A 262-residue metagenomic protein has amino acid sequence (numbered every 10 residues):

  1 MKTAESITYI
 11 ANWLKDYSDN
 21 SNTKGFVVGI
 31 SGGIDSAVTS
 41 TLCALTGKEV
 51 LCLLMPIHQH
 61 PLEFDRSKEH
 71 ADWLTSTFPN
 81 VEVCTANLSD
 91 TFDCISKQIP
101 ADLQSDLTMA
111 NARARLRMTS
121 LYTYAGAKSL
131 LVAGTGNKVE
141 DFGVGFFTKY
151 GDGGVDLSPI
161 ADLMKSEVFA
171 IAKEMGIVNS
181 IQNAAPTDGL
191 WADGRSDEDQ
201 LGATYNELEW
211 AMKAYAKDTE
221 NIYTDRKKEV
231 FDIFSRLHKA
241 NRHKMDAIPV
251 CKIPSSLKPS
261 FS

Functional and structural regions predicted by a protein language model:
K2-F26, T41-L51, H58-Q59, H70 (+5 more regions): ATP/NTP-dependent adenylation/nucleotidyl-transfer catalytic domains that generate, transfer, or process NMP-activated
G33: Conserved G/P- and acidic residue-centered "switch" motifs that form tight phosphate/ATP-binding loops in soluble
S36, M55-H58: Extended, folded domain segments that form the structural surfaces/walls around functional sites
S36, S40, F64-K68: Short, surface-exposed alpha-helical segments at coil->helix boundaries
E63, R117: Conserved donor sugar-nucleotide recognition element shared by glycan-biosynthetic enzymes
